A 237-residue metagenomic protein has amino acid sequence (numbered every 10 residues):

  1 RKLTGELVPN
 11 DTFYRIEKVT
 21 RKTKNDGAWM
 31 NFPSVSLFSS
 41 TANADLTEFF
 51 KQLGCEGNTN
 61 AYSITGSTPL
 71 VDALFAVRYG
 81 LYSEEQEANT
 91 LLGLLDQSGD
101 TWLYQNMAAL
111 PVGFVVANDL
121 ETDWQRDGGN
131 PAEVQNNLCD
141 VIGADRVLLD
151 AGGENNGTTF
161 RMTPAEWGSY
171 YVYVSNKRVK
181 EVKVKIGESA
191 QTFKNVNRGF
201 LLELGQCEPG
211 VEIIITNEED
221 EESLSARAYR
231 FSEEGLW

Functional and structural regions predicted by a protein language model:
R1-W237: Soluble catalytic regions of membrane-associated enzymes that act on cell-envelope and secretory-pathway components
